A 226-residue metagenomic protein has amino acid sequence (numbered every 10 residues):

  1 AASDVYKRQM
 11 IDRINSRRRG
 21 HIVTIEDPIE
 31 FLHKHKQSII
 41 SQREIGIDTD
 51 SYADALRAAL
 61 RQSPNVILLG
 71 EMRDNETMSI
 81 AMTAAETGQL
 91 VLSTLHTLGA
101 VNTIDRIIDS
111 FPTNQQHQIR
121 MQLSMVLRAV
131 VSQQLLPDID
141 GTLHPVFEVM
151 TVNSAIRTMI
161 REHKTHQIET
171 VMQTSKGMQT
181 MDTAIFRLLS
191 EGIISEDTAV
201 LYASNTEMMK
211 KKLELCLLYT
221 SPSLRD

Functional and structural regions predicted by a protein language model:
S3-S221: Short, flexible helix-loop junctions that flank or precede catalytic/ligand sites
P222-D226: A short, hydrophobic C-terminal helix/tail in secreted or cell-surface proteins
